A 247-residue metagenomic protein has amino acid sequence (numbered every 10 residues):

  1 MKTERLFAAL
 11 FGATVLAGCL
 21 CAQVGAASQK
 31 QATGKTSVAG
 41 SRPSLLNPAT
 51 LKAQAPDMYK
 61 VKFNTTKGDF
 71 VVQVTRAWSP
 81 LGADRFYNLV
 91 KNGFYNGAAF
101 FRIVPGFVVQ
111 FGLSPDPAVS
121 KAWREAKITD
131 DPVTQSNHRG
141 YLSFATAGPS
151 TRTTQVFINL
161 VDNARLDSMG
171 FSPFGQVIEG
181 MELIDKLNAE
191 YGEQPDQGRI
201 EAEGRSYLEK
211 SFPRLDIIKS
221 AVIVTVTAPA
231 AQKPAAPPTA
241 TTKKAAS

Functional and structural regions predicted by a protein language model:
M1, V15-L16: Universal eukaryotic N-terminal targeting presequences
T3, F7, C19-S247: Cyclophilin-like peptidyl-prolyl cis-trans isomerases
L6-T14: Sec-dependent N-terminal signal peptides
